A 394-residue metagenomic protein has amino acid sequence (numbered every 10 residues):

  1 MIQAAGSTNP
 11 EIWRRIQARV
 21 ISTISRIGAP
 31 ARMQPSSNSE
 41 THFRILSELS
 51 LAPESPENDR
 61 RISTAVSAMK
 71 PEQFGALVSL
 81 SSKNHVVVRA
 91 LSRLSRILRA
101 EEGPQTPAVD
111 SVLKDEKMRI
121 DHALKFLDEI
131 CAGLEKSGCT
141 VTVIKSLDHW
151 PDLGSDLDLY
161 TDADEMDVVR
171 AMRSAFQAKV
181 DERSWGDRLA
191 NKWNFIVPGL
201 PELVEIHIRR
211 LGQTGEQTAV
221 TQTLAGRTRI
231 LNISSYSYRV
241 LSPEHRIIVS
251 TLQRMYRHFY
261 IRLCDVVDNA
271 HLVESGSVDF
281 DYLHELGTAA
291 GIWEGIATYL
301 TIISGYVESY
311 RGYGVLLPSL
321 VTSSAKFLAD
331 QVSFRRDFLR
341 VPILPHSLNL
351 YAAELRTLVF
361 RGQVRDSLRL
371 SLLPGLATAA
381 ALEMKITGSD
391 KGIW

Functional and structural regions predicted by a protein language model:
I2-S155, T161-W394: Conserved NTP-donor binding/palm subdomain of two-metal-ion nucleotidyltransferases/polymerases, i.e., the charged
